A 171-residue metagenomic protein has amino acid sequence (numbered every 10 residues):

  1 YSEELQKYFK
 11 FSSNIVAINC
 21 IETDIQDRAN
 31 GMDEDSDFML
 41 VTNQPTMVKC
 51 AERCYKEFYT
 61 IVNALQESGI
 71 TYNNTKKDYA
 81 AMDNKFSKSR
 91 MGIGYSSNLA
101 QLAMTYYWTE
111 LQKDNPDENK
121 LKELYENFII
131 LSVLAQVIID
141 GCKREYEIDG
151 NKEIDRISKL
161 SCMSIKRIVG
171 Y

Functional and structural regions predicted by a protein language model:
Y1-T42, T46-Y59: Core mixed alpha/beta domains of very large multi-subunit molecular machines
A29-F38, M47-C50, K56-G170: Conserved catalytic alpha/beta cores of large enzymes that bind or transform nucleotide phosphates and polynucleotides
